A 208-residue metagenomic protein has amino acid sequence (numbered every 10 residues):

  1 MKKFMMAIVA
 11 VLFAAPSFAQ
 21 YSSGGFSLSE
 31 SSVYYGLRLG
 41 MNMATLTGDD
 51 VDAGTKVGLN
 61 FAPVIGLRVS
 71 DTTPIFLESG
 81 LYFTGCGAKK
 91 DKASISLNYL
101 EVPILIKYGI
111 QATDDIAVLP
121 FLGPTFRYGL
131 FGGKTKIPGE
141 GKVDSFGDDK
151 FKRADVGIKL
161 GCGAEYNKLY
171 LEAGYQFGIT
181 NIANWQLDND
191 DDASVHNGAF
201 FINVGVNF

Functional and structural regions predicted by a protein language model:
M1-S29: Cleavable N-terminal export/targeting peptides
Q20, T47, R127-I179: A generic hydrophobic-segment detector
Q20-V64, N207: Short glycine/proline- and aromatic-enriched beta-strand/turn motifs that initiate or cap beta-hairpins
G25-S27, D49-A53, K92-S94, I110 (+2 more regions): Outer-membrane beta-barrel proteins
S31-V33, A53-L59, S96-V102, I116 (+3 more regions): Residues that define the transmembrane beta-barrel architecture of outer-membrane proteins
V33, M41-M43, V64-T135, F200-F208: Gram-negative (and chloroplast) outer-membrane scaffold detector with strong preference for beta-barrel transmembrane
T47-D52, K89-I95, G132-G141, A183-N189: Outer-membrane beta-barrel translocator domains and adjoining extracellular loop/strand segments of Gram-negative
F76-E78, Y82, C86-K92, G147 (+1 more regions): Predominantly the C-terminal beta-signal and adjacent terminal strand-loop region of outer-membrane beta-barrel
